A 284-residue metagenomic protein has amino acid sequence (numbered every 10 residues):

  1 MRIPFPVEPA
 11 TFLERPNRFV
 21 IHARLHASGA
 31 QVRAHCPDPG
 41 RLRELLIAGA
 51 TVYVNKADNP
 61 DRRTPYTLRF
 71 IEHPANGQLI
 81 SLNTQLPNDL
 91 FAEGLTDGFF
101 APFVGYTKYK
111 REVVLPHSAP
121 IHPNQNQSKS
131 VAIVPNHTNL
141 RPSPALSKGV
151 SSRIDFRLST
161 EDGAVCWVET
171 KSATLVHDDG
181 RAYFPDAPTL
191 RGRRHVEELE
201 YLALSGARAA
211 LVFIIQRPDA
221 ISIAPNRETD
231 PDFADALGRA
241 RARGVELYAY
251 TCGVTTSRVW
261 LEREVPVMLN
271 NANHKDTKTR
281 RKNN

Functional and structural regions predicted by a protein language model:
A10, I154-D186, L199: Conserved catalytic cores of phosphodiester-cleaving nucleases, focusing on short active-site segments
N17-H22: Short aromatic-glycine-enriched beta-strand elements
G40-Y53: Short nucleic-acid-contacting surface segments enriched for D/E, G, S/T with interspersed K/R
L46, N55-D97, A101: Terminal, basic amphipathic appendages of nucleotide-handling enzymes
F99-A119, N139-P142, L146-K148: A short acidic/basic microdomain associated with nuclease active sites
P120-G149, A272-N284: Short, low-complexity, charge-dense intrinsically disordered segments
K171, G180-R193, E197-T229, T251: Nucleic-acid nuclease catalytic cores
Q216-N271, N284: Domain-level recognition of nuclease-like catalytic cores that cleave nucleotide substrates
